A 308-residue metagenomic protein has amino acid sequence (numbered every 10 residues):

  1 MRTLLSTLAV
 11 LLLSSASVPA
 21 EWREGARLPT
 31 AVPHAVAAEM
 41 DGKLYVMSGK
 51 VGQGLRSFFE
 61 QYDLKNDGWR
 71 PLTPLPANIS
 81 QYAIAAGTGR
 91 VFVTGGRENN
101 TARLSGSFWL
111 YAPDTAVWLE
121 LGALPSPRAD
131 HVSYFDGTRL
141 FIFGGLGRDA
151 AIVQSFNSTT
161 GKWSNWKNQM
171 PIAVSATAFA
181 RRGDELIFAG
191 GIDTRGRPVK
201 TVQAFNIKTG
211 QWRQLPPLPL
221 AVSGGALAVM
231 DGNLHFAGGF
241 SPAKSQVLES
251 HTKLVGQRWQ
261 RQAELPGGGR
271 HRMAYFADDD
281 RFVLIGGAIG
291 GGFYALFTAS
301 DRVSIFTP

Functional and structural regions predicted by a protein language model:
M1-L4: Positively charged n-region of N-terminal signal peptides that target proteins for export
S6-S15: Bacterial N-terminal signal peptides
V18-P308: Kelch-like beta-propeller repeat domains
